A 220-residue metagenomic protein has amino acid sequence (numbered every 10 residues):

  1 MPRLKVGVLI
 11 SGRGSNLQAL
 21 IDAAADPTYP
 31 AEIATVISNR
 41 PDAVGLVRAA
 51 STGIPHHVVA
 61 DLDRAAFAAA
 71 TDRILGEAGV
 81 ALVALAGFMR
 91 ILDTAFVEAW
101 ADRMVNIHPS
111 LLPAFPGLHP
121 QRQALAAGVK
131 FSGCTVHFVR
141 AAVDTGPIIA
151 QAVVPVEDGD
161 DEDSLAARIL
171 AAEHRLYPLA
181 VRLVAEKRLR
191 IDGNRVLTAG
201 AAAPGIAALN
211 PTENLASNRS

Functional and structural regions predicted by a protein language model:
M1-V44, R48: N-terminal Rossmann-like dinucleotide-binding module
A23, A86-A199: Donor/substrate-binding cores of folate-linked one-carbon enzymes
A34, A81, D102: Conserved acidic residues
S38-N39, R64-A68, A78-T94: N-terminal glycine-rich "phosphate-gripper" loop used for MgATP/nucleotide binding and carboxylate activation
A49-V58: Short, conserved SAM-binding/catalytic segment of Class I S-adenosyl-L-methionine-dependent methyltransferases
H57-L62, I107: Short beta->alpha connector loops at strand-helix junctions that form conserved, small/polar/Pro-enriched
H119, G193-S220: Internal anion-binding site segments
